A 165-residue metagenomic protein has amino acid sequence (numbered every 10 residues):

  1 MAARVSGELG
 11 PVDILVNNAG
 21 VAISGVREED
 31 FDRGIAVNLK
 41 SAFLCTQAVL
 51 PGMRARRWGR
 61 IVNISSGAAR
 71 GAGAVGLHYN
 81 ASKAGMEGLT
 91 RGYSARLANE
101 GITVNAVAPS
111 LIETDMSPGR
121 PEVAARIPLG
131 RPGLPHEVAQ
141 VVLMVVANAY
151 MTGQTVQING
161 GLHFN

Functional and structural regions predicted by a protein language model:
M1-G10: Conserved amphipathic alpha-helix within the SDR
A22-I35, I61, V123: Substrate-binding pocket helix/loop in short-chain dehydrogenase/reductase
T46, S82, T90: Active-site helix of classical SDR
P51, A95-R96: Alpha-helical segment proximal to the catalytic Tyr-Lys
S66: Residue(s) in the substrate-gating loop at a strand-loop-helix junction that position the organic substrate next
A72-N80, G92: Active-site loop-to-helix junction immediately N-terminal to the catalytic Tyr of the SDR YXXXK motif in Rossmann-fold
P135-I158, H163-F164: C-terminal substrate-recognition "lid" of short-chain dehydrogenase/reductases
